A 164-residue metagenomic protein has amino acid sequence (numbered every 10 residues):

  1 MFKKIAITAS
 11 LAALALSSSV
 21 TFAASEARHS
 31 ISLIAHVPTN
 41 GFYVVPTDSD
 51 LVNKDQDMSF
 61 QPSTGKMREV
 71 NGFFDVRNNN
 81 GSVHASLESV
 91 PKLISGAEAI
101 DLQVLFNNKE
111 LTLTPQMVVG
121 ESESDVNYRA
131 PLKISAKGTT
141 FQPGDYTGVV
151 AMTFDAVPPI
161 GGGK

Functional and structural regions predicted by a protein language model:
M1-A9: Bacterial N-terminal signal peptides that target proteins for export
A12-A13: Repetitive helical segments and hydrophobic/amphipathic motifs
S18-V20: N-terminal signal peptide c-region/cleavage motif recognized by signal peptidases
F22-I94, S124-K164: N-terminal small/polar-rich segments of proteins
G81, K109-E110: Short acidic/polar mixed-charge low-complexity motifs
G96-K109: Short, surface-exposed beta-strand/strand-loop-strand elements in extracellular ectodomains
T112-Y128: An anionic, turn-rich surface loop/hairpin at beta-sheet edges that serves as a generic interaction/coordination patch
